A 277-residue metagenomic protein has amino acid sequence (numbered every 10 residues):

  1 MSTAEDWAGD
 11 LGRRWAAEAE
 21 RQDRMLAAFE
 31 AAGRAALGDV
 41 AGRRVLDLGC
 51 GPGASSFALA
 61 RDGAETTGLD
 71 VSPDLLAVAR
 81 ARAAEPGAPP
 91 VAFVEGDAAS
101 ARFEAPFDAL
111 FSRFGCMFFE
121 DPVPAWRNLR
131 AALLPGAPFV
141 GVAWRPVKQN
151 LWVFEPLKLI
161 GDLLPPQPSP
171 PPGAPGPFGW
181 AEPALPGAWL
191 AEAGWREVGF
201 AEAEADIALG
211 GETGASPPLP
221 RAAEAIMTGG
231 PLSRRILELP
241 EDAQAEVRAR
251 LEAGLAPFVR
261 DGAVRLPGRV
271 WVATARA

Functional and structural regions predicted by a protein language model:
M1-A41, A54-A58, L75-V78, P86 (+1 more regions): Conserved class I S-adenosyl-L-methionine
T3-E18, G199-V259: C-terminal helical/coil "lid" or tail adjacent to the Rossmann-like core of SAM-dependent
R44-A101, P124: Class I SAM-dependent methyltransferase SAM/SAH-binding core
A99-A109: A short acidic, Gly/Pro-enriched loop at the edge of an enzyme's catalytic core that lines a small-molecule cofactor
D108-V123, R145: A short SAM/SAH-binding and catalytic strip from SAM-dependent methyltransferases
F119-E120, L133-P135: Helix-to-beta-strand junctions that scaffold the AdoMet/dcAdoMet cofactor pocket in Class I SAM-dependent enzymes
V123, P138-T213: Conserved catalytic/acceptor-binding region of the Class I
W271-A277: Core SAM-dependent methyltransferase catalytic element
